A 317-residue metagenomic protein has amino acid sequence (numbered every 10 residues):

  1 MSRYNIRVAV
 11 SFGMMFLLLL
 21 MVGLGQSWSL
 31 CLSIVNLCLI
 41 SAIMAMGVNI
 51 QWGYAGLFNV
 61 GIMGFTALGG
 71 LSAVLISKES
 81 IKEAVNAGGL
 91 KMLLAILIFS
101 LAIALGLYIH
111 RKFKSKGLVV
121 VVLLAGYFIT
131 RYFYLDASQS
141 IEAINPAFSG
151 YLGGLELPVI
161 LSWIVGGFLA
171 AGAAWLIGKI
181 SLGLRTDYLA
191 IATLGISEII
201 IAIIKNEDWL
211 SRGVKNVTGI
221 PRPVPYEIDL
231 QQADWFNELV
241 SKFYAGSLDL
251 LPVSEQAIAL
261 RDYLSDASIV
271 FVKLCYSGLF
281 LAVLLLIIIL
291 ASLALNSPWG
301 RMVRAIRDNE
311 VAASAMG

Functional and structural regions predicted by a protein language model:
M1-M316: Transmembrane alpha-helices and adjacent helix-loop boundaries
